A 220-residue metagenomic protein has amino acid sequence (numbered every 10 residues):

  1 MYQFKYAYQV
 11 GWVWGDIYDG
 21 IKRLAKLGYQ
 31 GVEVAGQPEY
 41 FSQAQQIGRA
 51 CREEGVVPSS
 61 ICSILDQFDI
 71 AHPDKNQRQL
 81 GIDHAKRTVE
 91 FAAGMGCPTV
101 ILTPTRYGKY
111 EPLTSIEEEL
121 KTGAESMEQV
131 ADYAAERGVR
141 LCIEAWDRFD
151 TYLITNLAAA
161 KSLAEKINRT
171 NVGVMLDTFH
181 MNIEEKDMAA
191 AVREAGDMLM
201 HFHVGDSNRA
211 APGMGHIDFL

Functional and structural regions predicted by a protein language model:
M1-C97, R169, D197: N-terminal pre-domain/capping segments
M1-V10, W14-G28, R52, G96-P98 (+2 more regions): Histidine-acidic metal/acid-base catalytic patches
F4-Y6, G31-E33, H72-D74, T114-I116 (+3 more regions): A short, structure-level motif marking secondary-structure boundaries and short turns
W12-W14, G36-P38, I64-Q67, R106-G108 (+3 more regions): Active-site-proximal loop/turn and secondary-structure-junction residues that shape catalytic pockets, frequently
G15, F41-S42, D83, T114 (+3 more regions): Residue-level recognition of alpha-helix initiation/capping sites
E33, S60-C62, I101, C142 (+2 more regions): Conserved beta-strand positions in the central sheet of alpha/beta enzyme cores
E39, I70-P73, Q77, S115 (+2 more regions): Pocket-edge positions in alpha/beta enzyme catalytic cores
E53, K75-G173: Active-site acidic/histidine proton-transfer and metal-coordination neighborhood in alpha/beta enzyme cores
